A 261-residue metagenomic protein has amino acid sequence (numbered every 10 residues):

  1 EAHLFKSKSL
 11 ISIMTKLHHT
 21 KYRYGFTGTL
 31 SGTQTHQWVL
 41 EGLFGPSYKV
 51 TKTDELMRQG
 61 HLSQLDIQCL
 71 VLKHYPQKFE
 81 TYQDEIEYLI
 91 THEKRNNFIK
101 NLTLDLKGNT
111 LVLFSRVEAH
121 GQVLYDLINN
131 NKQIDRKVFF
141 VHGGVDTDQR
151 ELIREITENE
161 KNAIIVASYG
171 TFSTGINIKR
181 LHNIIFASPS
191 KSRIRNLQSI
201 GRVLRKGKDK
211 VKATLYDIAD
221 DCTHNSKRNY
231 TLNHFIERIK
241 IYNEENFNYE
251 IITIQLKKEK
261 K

Functional and structural regions predicted by a protein language model:
H3-D66, Y242: Post-DEXD/H (motif II) to motif III coupling segment of the RecA-like Helicase ATP-binding lobe
H3-L4, G28-T33, D54-L62, L72-Y75 (+5 more regions): Conserved nucleotide-binding/hydrolysis micro-motifs of P-loop NTPases
H19-Y22, F44-P46, L62-L65, I134-K137 (+3 more regions): Short glycine-/polar-rich loops that comprise or flank the Walker A/P-loop and associated switch/sensor motifs
T20-Y24, N109, E160-I164: Loop/turn-to-beta-strand initiation segments
Q77-S115, A119-N130: Conserved interdomain hinge at the start of the Helicase C-terminal
N109, F247-K261: Long, largely alpha-helical accessory region at the distal end of helicase-like NTP-driven motors
L111, N129-E151: Conserved RecA-like helicase motor-core motifs
G143-E244: Conserved RecA-like P-loop NTPase helicase motor core
